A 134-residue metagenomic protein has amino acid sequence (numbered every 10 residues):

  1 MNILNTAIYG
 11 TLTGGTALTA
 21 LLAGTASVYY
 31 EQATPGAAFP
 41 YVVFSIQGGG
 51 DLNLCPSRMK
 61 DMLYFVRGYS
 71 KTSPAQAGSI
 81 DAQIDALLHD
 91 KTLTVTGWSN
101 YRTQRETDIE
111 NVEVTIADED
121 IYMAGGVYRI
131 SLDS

Functional and structural regions predicted by a protein language model:
M1-P56, K91-R102: Small/polar-rich, solvent-exposed N-terminal microdomains that initiate assembly or binding
L4, Q76, D120: Conserved acidic
V43, G49-D51, R58-K60, R67-A77 (+1 more regions): Short, conserved turn/kink motifs that form compact alpha/beta structural patches or helix kinks used as
N53-R58, T115-E119: Short, solvent-exposed beta-strand/turn "edge" segments of beta-rich domains on protein surfaces
R58-T72, I84, Y122-L132: Oligomerization/assembly interface segments of phage tail-like spikes and tubes
K71-H89: Extracellular/virion structural assembly segments
A86-S134: Acidic-leaning, charged glycine-interspersed low-complexity segments
